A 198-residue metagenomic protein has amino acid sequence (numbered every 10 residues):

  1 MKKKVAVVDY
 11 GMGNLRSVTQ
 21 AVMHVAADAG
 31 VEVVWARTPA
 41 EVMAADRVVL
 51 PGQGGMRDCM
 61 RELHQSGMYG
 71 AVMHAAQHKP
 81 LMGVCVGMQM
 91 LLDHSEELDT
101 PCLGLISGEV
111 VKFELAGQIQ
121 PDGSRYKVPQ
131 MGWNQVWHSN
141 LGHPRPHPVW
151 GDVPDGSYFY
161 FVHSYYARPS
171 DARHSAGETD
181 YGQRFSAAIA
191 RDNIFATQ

Functional and structural regions predicted by a protein language model:
M1-P80, V86, S95, E109-Y126 (+1 more regions): N-terminal beta1-alpha1 cap of cysteine-dependent amidohydrolase-like domains
D9, Y160, F195-Q198: Active-site-proximal beta-strand elements of phosphoester/diester hydrolases
V33, L81-M82, L103, F159 (+2 more regions): Hydrophobic/aromatic residues located in beta-strands of well-ordered beta-sheets within soluble catalytic
V34-W35, P148, H174-A176, F185-A187: A short linear hydrophobic-aromatic micro-motif
E41-A45, R168-A172, I189: Short loop/helix-cap segments at secondary-structure boundaries that form the rim of catalytic
A45, H78-K79, I106, G156 (+1 more regions): Structured helix-beta-strand junction loops
D93-D180: Pocket-forming structural segment of enzyme catalytic cores
S170-D171, D180-Q198: A glycine-centered loop/beta-turn motif at secondary-structure junctions
